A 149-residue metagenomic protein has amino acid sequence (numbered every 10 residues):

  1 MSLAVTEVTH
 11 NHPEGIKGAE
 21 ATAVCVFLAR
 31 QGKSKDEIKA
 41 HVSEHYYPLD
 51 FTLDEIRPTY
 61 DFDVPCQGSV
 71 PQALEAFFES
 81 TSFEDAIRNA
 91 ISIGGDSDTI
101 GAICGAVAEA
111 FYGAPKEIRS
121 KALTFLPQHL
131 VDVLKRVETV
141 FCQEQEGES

Functional and structural regions predicted by a protein language model:
S2-H10, A21-F27, G68, A73-G147: Catalytic phosphate/nucleotide-handling subdomain of diverse soluble enzymes
H10-G15, T59-D63, D96: Solvent-exposed loop and edge beta-strand segments that line ligand/cofactor-binding and catalytic clefts
H10-H12, H41, H45, H129: Histidine (H) residue identity feature
A19-A23, R30, S34-D63: Small-residue-rich helix-loop
L49-T52, P115, S149: Compositionally biased, intrinsically disordered low-complexity regions
